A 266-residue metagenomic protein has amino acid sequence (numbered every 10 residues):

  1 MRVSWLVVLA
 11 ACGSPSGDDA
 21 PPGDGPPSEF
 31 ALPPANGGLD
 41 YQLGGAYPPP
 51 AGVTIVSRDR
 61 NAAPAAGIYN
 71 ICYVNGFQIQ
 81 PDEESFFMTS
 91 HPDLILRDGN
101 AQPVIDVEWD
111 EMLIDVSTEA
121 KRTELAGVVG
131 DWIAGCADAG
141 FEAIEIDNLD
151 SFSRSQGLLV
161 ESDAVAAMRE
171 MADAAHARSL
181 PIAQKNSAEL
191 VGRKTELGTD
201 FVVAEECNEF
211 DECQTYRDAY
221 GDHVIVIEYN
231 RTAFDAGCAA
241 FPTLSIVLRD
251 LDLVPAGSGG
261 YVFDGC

Functional and structural regions predicted by a protein language model:
M1-P26: Ser/Thr-rich, Pro/Gly/Ala-heavy low-complexity intrinsically disordered linkers and tails of secreted extracellular
G25-C266: Glycan-processing catalytic domains of CAZymes
